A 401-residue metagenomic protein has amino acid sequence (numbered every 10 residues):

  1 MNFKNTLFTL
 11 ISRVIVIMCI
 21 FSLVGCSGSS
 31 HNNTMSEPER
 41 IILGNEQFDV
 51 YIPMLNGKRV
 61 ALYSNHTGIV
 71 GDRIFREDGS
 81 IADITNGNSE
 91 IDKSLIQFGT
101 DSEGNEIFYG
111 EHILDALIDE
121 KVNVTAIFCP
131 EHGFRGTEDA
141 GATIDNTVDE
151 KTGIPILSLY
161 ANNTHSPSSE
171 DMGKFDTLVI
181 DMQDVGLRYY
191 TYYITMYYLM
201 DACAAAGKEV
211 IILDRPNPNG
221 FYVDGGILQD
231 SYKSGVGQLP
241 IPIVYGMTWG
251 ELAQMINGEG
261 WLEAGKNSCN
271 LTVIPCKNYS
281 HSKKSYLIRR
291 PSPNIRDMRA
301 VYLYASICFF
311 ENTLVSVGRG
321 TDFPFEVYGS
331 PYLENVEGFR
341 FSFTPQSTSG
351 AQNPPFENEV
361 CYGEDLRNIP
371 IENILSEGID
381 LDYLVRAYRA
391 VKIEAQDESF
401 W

Functional and structural regions predicted by a protein language model:
S22-G25: C-terminal motif of bacterial Sec signal peptides marking the signal peptidase cleavage site
N123-E131, L213: Short internal beta-strands
G136-A140, I211-K233: Glycine-rich, charge-decorated loop segments at or immediately adjacent to ligand/cofactor-binding or catalytic sites
I144-K174, L187: Glycine-rich oxoanion-binding loops at beta->alpha junctions
D184-M196: Glycine/threonine-rich flexible loop motifs
K233-I307: Conserved anion/nucleotide-ligand pocket segment
K277-Y362: Glycine-rich, aromatic-lined ligand/substrate-binding cores of catalytic and carbohydrate-binding domains
G329-W401: Conserved functional hotspot residues or short segments at active or partner-binding sites across diverse domains
